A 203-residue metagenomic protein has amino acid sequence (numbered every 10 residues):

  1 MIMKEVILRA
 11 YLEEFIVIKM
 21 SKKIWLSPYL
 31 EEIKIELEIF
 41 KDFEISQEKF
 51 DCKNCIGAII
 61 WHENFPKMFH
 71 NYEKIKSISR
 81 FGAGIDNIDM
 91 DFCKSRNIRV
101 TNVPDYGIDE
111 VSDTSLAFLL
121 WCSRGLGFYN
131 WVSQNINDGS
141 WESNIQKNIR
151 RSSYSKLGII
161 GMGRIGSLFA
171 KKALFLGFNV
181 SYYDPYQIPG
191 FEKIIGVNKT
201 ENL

Functional and structural regions predicted by a protein language model:
M3-T101: An N-terminal-biased, well-structured beta-alpha scaffold segment characteristic of Rossmann-like dinucleotide-binding
Y11, F15, N144-L203: Rossmann-like dinucleotide/phosphate-binding beta-alpha-beta segment
F40-S46, A58-H62, N135-N144, G190-K199: Short gly/ser/thr-rich secondary-structure transition/capping motifs
K53, E73, R124, S155 (+1 more regions): Structured loop/turn residues at beta-strand edges in well-structured enzyme cores
C55, N87-D91, E110-T114, G190-I194: Short, charged, surface-exposed secondary-structure boundary motifs
I98, P104-K156: Phosphate-binding beta-alpha-beta segment of Rossmann-like dinucleotide-binding domains, i.e., the NAD(P)
